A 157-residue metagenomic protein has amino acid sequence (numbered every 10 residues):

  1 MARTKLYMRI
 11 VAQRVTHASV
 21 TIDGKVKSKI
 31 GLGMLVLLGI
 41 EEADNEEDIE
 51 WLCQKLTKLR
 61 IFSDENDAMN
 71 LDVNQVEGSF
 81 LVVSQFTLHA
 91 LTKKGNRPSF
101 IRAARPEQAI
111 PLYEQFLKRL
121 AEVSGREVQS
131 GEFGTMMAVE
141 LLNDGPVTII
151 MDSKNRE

Functional and structural regions predicted by a protein language model:
M1-Y7: N-terminal amphipathic/basic-hydrophobic helices that include classical n-h-c signal peptides and signal-anchor
Q13, G39, S84, E140 (+1 more regions): Short beta-strand segments
K25-E77, T87-K118, V123: Compact, glycine-rich, soluble single-domain proteins
L52, V83, V147: Residue-level signal for inorganic ion chemistry
E65-F80, Q129-L141: Glycine/charge-rich, flexible interdomain linkers and switch-proximal surface loops that mediate coupling
F100-E157: Positively charged, low-complexity, intrinsically disordered RNA-binding extensions
